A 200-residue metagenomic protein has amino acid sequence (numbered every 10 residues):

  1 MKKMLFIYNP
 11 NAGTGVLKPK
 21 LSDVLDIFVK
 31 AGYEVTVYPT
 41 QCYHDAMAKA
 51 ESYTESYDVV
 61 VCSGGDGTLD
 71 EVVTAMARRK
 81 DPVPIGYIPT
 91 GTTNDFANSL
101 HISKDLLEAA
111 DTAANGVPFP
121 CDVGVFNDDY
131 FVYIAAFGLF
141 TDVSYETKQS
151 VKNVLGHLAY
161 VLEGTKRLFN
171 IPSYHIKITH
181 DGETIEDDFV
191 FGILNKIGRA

Functional and structural regions predicted by a protein language model:
M1-S63, E183: ATP/NTP phosphate-donor binding region
N9, D66, P89: Active-site glycine-centered loops adjacent to acidic/histidine catalytic or metal-binding residues that shape
A12, L69, T92: Short, glycine/acidic-enriched loop or turn micro-motifs at the edges of active sites
L17, E71-V73, A97-N98, D142: Short glycine-/acidic-enriched loop or helix-start segments at secondary-structure transitions that form or flank
A31, T40, R78-L194: Catalytic core of DAGKc-family lipid kinases
C62, D70, L194: Redox-cofactor binding/interface segments in oxidoreductases and associated redox assembly factors
T68-K80: Short Gly/Thr/Asp-enriched flexible loops that form oxyanion-binding sites at enzyme active sites
G198-A200: Conserved small/polar residues in nucleotide/adenosyl-binding loops
